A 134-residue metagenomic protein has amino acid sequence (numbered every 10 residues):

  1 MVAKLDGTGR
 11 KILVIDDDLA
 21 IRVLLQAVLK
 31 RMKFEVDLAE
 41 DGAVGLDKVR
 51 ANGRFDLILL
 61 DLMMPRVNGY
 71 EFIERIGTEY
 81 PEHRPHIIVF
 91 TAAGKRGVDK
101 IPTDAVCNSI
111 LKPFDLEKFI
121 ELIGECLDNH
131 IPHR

Functional and structural regions predicted by a protein language model:
M1-K11, D115-R134: Non-catalytic signal-transmission and effector/linker regions of two-component phosphorelay proteins
D18-R22, L116: Short acidic/polar segment at the start of the alpha1 helix of CheY-like receiver
V23-R31: Charged docking surfaces used in two-component/phosphorelay signaling
L38-L57: Acidic, metal-coordinating helix/loop segments flanking the phosphotransfer/catalytic sites of two-component signaling
D61: Active-site residues of response regulator receiver
M64: Receiver (REC) domain active-site loop signature in two-component systems and cognate sites in sensor histidine kinases
